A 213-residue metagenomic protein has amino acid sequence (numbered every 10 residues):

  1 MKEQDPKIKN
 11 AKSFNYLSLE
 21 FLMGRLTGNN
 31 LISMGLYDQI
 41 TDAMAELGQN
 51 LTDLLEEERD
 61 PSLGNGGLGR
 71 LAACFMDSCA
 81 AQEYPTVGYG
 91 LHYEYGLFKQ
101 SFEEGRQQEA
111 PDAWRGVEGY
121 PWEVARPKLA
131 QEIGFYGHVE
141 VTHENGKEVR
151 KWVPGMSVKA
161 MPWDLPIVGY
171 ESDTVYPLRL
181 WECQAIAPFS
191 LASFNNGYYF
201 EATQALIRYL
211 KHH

Functional and structural regions predicted by a protein language model:
M1-H213: A conserved ligand/cofactor-binding region detector
